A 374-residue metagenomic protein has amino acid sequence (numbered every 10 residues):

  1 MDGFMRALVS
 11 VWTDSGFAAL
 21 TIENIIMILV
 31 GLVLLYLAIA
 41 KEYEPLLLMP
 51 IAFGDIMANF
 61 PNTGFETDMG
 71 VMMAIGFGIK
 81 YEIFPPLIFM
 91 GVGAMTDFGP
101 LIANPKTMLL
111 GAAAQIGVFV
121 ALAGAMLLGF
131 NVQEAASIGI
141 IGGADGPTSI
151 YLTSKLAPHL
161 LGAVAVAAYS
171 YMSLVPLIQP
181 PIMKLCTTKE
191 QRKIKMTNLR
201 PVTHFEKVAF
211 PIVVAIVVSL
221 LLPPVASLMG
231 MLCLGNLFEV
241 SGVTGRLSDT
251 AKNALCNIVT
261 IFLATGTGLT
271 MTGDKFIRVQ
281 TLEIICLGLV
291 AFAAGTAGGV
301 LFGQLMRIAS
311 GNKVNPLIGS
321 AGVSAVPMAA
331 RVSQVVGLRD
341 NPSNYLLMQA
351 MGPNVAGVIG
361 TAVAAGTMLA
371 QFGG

Functional and structural regions predicted by a protein language model:
M1-G70: N-terminal alpha-helical transmembrane segments of multi-pass membrane transport and channel/translocase proteins
L32, L101-L122, G273-G299, A350-N354: Entry/N-cap segments of selected transmembrane alpha helices and their immediately preceding amphipathic helices
A40-L48, F65-D68, M72-I75, M95-L110 (+4 more regions): Interfacial helix-loop-helix linkers and transmembrane-helix boundary segments in multi-pass membrane proteins
A52-N59, A112-A123, G142-S149, V213 (+3 more regions): Small-residue-rich segments of transmembrane alpha-helices in multi-pass membrane proteins, especially helix faces
Y81-E82, F89-M95, L110-V120, G124 (+3 more regions): Alpha-helical membrane segments and immediately flanking helix-loop junctions that form or couple to the substrate/ion
H159-L177, L287-G295, I318-G319: Alpha-helical transmembrane segments
S170-V243: Membrane-embedded hairpin module used as a gating/binding unit in multi-pass transport and secretion proteins
A215-G299: Transmembrane helical segments that form the transport core of multi-pass membrane transport proteins
